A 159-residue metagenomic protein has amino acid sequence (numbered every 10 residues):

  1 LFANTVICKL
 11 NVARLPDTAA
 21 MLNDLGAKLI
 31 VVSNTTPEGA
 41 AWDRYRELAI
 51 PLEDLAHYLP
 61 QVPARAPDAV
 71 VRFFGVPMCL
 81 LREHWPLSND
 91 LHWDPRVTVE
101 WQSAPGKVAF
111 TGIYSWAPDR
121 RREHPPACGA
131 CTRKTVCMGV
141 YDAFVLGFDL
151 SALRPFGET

Functional and structural regions predicted by a protein language model:
L1-W116, R120: Radical SAM enzyme [4Fe-4S]-AdoMet core and its adjacent flexible, acidic and glycine-rich loops/tails across
D94-T159: Flexible mid-to-C-terminal extensions adjoining Fe-S/redox cofactors in radical SAM and related proteins
